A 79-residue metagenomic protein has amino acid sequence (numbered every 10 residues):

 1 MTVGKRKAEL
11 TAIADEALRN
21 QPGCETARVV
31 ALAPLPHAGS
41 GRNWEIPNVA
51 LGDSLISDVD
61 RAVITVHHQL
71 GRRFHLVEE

Functional and structural regions predicted by a protein language model:
M1-A31: N-terminal acidic leader/helix
R19, A33-E79: Detector for the mature cores of small, proteolytically processed and post-translationally modified peptide effectors
